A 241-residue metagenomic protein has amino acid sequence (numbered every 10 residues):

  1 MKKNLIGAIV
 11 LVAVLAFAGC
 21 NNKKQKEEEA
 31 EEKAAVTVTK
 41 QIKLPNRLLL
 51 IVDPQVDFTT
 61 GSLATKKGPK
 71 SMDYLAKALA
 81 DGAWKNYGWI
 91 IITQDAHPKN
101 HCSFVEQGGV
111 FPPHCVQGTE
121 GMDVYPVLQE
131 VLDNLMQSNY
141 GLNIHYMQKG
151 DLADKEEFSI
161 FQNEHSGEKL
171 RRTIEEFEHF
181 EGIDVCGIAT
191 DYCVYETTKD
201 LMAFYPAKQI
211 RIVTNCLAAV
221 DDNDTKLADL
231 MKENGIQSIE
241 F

Functional and structural regions predicted by a protein language model:
M1-N4: Positively charged n-region of N-terminal signal peptides that target proteins for export
G7, C20-N22, K26-L50, Q55-D57 (+2 more regions): Active-site-adjacent betaalpha module
A8-A16: Bacterial N-terminal signal peptides
T59-P69: Acidic/histidine-rich helix-loop elements that form or flank divalent-metal/phosphate-binding sites at the catalytic
Q94: Catalytic-core segment of enzymes that process non-peptidic bonds
